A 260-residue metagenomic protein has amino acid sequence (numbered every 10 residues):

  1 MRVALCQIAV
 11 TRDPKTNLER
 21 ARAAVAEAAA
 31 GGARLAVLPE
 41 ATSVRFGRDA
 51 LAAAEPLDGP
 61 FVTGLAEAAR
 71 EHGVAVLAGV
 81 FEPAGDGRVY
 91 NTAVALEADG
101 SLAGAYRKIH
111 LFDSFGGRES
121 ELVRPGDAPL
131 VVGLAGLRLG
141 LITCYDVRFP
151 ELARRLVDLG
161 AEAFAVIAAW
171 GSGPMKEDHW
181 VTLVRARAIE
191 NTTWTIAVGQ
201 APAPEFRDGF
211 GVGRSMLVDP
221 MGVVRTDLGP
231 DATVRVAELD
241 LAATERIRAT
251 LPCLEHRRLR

Functional and structural regions predicted by a protein language model:
M1-A4: Extreme N-terminal starter segment of soluble prokaryotic enzymes
Q7-D13: Short polar catalytic/cofactor-binding loops
P14, A23-D99, A105, G171-T193: Cys-nucleophile CN-hydrolase/nitrilase-fold catalytic domain and related Cys-dependent amidase chemistry that acts on
T16-E27, V147-R154: Short, acidic/polar
D58-L77, V147-R235: CN hydrolase (nitrilase-like) catalytic-core segments centered on the catalytic cysteine and neighboring Lys/Glu
A84-L159, S172-T182, A186, R246-C253: Active-site catalytic loop in hydrolytic enzyme cores
T92, G104-K108, V166, D227 (+1 more regions): Residue-level detector of high-confidence beta-strand sites
